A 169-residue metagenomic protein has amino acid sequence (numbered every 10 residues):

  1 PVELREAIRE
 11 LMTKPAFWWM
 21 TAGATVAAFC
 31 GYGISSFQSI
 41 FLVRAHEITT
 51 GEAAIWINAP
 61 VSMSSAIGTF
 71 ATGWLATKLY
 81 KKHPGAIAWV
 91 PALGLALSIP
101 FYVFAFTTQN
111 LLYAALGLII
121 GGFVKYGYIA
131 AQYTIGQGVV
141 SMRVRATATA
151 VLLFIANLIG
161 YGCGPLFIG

Functional and structural regions predicted by a protein language model:
P1-E6: Flexible cytoplasmic inter-helical loops of multi-pass small-molecule transporters
R9, W18-A27, P60, F101 (+2 more regions): Alpha-helical transmembrane segments of MFS and MFS-like solute carriers/permeases
T13-T21, L111-A115, R143-A146: Primarily residues marking transmembrane-helix entry/exit sites
K14-F70, V124-Y133, Y161-I168: Extracytoplasmic gate region of multi-pass secondary transporters
T50-A54, M142-L152: Loop-to-transmembrane helix entry/capping segments in MFS-fold secondary transporters and related SLC/MFSD carriers
G68-P84: Helix-to-loop junctions at the C-terminal end of transmembrane segments in multipass secondary transporters
Y80-K81, G136-R145: Paired intracellular helix-loop junctions of major facilitator superfamily
P84-Q132: C-terminal transmembrane helical hairpin of 12-TM major facilitator-type secondary transporters
